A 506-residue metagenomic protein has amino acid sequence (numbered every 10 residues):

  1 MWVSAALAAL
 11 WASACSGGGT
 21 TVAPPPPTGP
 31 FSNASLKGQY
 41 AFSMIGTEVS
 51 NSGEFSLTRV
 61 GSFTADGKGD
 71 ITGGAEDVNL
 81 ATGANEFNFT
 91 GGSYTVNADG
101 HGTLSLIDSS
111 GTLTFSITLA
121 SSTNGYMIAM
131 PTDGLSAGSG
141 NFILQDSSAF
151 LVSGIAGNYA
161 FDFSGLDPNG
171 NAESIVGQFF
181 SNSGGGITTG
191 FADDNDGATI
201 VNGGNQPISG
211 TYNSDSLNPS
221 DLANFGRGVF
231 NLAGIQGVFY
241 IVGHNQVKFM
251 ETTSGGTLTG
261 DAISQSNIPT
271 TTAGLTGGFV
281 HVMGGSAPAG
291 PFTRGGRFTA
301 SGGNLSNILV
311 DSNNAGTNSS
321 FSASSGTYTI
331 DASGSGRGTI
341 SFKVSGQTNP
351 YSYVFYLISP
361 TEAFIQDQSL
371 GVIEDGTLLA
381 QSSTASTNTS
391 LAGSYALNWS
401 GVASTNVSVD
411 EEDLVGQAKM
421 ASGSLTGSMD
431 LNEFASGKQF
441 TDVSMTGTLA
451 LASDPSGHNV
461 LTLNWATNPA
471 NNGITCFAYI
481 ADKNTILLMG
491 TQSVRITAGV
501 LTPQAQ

Functional and structural regions predicted by a protein language model:
S4-S13: Bacterial N-terminal signal peptides
C15-Q506: Mature soluble binding/inhibitory domains
